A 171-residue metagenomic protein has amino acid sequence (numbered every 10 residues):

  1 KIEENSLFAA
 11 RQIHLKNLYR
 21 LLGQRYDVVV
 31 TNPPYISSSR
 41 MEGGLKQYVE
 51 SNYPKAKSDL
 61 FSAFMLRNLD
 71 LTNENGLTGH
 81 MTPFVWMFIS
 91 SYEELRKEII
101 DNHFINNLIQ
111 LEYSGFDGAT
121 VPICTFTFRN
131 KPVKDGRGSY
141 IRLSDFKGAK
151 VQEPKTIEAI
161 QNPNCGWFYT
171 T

Functional and structural regions predicted by a protein language model:
K1-L71, H80: SAM-dependent nucleic-acid methyltransferase catalytic core
K1-Y26, S114-T171: Polynucleotide-recognition surfaces of large bacterial nucleic-acid defense/processing enzymes
Y35, F84-M87, S114, P132: Flexible, active-site-proximal loop/turn residues at the rims of small-molecule/cofactor binding pockets and catalytic
S37-R40, M87-S90, K134-R137, G148-K150: Short catalytic/ligand-binding loop motif for oxyanion handling, primarily in non-cytosolic enzymes, centered on
E42-N52, E93-N102, P122-F128, I141-S144: Short secondary-structure boundary/capping segments
L45-K46, E74-G79, Q161-T170: Short acidic (Asp/Glu) and glycine-rich catalytic loops that position anionic groups and cofactors
V49-N52, I109-Y113, Q152-E153: Short beta-alpha connecting loops at secondary-structure transitions that line or flank enzyme active sites
P54-Q110, T125-F126: Conserved Class I SAM-dependent methyltransferase catalytic core
